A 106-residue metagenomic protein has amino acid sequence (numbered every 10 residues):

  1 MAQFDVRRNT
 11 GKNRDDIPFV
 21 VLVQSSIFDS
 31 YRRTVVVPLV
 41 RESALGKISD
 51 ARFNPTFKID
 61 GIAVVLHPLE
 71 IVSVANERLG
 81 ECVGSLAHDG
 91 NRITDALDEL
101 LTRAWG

Functional and structural regions predicted by a protein language model:
A2-V6, T10, A63-V65, I93: Domain-scale selection of a single, long terminal region that carries the protein's primary operational module
Q3-V6, T10, R14-T56: Compact nucleic-acid interaction/catalytic patches
F57-G106: C-terminal terminal-subdomain/extension
